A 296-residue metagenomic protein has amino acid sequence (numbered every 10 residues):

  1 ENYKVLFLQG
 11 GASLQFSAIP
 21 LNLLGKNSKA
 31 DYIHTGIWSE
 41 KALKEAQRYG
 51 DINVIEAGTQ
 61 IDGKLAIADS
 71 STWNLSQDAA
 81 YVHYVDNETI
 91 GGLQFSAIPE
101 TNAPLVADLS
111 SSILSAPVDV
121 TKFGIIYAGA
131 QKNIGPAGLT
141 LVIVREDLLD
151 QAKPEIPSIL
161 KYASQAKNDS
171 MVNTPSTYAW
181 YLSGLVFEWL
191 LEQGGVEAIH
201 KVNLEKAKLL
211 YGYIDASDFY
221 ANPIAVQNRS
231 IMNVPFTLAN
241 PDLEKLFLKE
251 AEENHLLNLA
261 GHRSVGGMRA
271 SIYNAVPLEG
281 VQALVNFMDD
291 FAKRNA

Functional and structural regions predicted by a protein language model:
N2-S28, S39-A42: Conserved beta-loop-alpha segment that forms the PLP phosphate-binding cup at the N-terminus of a helix
L6-A12, I33-T35, G261-R263: Active-site nucleophile and cofactor-binding loops and adjacent substrate-binding regions of central metabolic enzymes
A46, A57-I113: Active-site phosphate-binding strand-loop segment of PLP-dependent enzymes
V106, V120-Q131: Conserved active-site segment immediately N-terminal to the catalytic lysine that forms the internal aldimine
A130-Y211, A225, R294-A296: Active-site C-terminal subdomain of aminotransferase-like
Y220-A251: Conserved PLP-binding catalytic core of the aspartate aminotransferase-like
E253, G266-A296: PLP-dependent enzyme catalytic core of the Aspartate aminotransferase-like
